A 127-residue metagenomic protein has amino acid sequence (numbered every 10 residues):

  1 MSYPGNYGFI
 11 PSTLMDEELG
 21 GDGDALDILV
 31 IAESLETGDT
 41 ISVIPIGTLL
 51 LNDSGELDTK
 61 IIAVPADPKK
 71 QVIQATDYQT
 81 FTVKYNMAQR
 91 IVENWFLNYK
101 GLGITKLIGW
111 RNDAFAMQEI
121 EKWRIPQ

Functional and structural regions predicted by a protein language model:
M1-Q127: Hydrophobic N-terminal alpha-helices or hydrophobic patches in metabolic proteins across all domains of life
